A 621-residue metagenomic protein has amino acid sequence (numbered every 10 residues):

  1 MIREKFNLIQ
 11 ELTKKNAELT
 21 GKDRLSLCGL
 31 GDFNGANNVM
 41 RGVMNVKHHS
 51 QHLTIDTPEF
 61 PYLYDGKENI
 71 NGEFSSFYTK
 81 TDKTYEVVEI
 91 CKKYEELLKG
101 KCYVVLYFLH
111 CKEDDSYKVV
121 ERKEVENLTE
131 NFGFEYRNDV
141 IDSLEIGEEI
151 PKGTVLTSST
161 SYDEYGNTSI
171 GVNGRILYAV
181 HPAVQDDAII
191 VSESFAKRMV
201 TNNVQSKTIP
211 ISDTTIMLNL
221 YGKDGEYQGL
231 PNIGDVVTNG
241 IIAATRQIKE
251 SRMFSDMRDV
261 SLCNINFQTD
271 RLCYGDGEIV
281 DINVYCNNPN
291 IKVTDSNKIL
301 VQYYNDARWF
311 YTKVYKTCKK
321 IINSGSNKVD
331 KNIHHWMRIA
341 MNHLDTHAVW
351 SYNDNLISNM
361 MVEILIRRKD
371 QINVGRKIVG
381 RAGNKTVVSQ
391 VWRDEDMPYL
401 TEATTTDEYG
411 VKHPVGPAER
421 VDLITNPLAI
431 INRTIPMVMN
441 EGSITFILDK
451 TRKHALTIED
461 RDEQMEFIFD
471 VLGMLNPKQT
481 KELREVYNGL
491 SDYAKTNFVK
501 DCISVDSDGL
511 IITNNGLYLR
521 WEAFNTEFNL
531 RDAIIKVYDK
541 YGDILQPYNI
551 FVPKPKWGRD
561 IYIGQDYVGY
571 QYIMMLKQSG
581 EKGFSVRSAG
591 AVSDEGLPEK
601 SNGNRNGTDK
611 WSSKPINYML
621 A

Functional and structural regions predicted by a protein language model:
M1-A621: Long insertion/accessory domains within large nucleic-acid-processing enzymes
